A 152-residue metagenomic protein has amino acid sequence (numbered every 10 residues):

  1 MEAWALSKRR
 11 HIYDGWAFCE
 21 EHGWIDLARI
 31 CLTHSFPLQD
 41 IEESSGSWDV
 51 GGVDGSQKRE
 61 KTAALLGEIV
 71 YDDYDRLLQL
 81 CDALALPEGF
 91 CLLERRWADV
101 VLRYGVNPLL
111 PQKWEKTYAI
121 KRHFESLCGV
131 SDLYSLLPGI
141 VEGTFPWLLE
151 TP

Functional and structural regions predicted by a protein language model:
M1-V100: Divalent metal-dependent catalytic cores for phosphoryl transfer on phosphate-bearing substrates
R96, Y104, P108: His-Asp-centered catalytic microenvironments across diverse enzyme cores, prominently the transglutaminase-like
N107-P152: Charged phosphate-binding loop/patch that engages nucleotide di/tri-phosphates or the phosphate backbone of nucleic
